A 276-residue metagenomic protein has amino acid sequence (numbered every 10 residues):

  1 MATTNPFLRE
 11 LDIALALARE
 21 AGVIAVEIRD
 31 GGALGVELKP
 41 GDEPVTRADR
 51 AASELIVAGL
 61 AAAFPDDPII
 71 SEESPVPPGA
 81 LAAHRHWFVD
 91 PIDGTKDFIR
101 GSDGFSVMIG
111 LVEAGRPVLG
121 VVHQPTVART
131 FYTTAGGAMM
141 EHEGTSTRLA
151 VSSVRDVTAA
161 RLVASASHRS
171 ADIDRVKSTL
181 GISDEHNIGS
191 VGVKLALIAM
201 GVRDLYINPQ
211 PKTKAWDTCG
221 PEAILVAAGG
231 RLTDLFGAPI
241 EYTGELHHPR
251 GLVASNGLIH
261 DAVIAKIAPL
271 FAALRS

Functional and structural regions predicted by a protein language model:
M1-A16, R175-T179, L195-S276: Oxyanion/phosphate-interacting regions
M1-I92, R175-S178, A238, L258-S276: N-terminal subdomain of lithium-sensitive/metallo-dependent phosphomonoesterases centered on the IMPase/IPPase/PAP
A25, G94-T95, L162, I198: Buried hydrophobic positions in well-ordered alpha/beta secondary-structure cores of metabolic enzymes
K39, E72, I188-S190, N208 (+1 more regions): Conserved beta-strand termini and adjacent loop/short-helix elements that scaffold enzyme active sites in alpha/beta
D49, E72, D90-D93, D97 (+3 more regions): Acidic active-site catalytic centers that drive phospho-/nucleotidyl reactions and related ester hydrolyses
A83-V127: Glycine-rich active-site/cofactor-binding loop and its immediate structural neighborhood
G110-A196, M200-V202, P249-S276: Acidic beta-strand-loop-alpha-helix segment within the catalytic core of divalent metal-dependent phosphate-processing
